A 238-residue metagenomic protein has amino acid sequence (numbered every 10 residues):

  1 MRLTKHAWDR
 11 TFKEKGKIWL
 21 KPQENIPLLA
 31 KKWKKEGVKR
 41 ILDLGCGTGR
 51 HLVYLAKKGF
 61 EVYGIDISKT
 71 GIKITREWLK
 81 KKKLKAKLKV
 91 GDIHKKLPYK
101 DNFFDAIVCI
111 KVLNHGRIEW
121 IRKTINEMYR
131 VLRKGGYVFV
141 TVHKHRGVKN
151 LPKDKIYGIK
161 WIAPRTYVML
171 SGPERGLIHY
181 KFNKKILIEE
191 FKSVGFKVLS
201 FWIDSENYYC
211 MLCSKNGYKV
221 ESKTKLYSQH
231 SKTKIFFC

Functional and structural regions predicted by a protein language model:
M1-V38, G47-K96, W120, F139-S228 (+2 more regions): Class I (Rossmann-like) S-adenosyl-L-methionine-dependent methyltransferase catalytic domain, capturing the SAM-binding
D43: Class I SAM-dependent methyltransferase core
L97-I107: A short acidic, Gly/Pro-enriched loop at the edge of an enzyme's catalytic core that lines a small-molecule cofactor
F103, G135-G136: Surface-exposed loop/turn positions
C109-V112: A short beta-strand submotif of the Rossmann-like class I SAM-dependent methyltransferase core that lines
N114-G116: A short His-aromatic
R122-K134: A short glycine-rich, Lys/Arg-flanked "PGG" loop and its adjoining helix->strand segment in the class I
